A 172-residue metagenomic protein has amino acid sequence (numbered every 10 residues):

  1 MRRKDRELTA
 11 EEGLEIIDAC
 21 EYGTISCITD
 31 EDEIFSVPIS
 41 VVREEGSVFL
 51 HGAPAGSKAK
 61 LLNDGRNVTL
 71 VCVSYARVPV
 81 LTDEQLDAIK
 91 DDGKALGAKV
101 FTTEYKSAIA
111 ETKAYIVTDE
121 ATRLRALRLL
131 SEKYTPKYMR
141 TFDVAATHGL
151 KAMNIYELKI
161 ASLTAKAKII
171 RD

Functional and structural regions predicted by a protein language model:
M1-E45, F49, L61: An N-terminal domain-cap segment
R2-K4, V78-D172: Charged, gly/pro-rich active-site loop segments
T9-I16, G46-K60, D92-S107: Short N-terminal helix-initiation segments at or just after the protein's N-terminus
E21, V37, E44-G46, D64-V68 (+2 more regions): A generic structural signal for short beta-strands and their flanking turns/coil linkers
S26, V42, H51, V71-V73 (+3 more regions): Residues in well-ordered beta-strands of folded domains
D30, Y75, L163: Residues that form or immediately flank small-molecule/cofactor binding pockets and catalytic motifs
V42-I89: A short mixed-secondary-structure module that forms the rim of ligand-binding clefts
